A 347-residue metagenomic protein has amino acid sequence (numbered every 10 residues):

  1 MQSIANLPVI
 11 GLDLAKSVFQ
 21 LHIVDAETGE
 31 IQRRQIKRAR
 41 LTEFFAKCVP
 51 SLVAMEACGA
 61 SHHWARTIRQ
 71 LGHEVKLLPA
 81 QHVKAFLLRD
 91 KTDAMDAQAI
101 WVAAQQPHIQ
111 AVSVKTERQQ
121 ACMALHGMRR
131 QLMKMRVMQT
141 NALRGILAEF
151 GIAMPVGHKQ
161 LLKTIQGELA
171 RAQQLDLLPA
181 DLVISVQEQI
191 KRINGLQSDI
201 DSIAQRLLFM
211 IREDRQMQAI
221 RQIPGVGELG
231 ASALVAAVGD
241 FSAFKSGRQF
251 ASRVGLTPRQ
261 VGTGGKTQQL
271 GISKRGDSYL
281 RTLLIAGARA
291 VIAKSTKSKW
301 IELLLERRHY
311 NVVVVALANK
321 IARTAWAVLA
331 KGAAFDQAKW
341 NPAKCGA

Functional and structural regions predicted by a protein language model:
M1-A347: A detector of single, family-specific signature residues that are central to catalytic or substrate-handling motifs
